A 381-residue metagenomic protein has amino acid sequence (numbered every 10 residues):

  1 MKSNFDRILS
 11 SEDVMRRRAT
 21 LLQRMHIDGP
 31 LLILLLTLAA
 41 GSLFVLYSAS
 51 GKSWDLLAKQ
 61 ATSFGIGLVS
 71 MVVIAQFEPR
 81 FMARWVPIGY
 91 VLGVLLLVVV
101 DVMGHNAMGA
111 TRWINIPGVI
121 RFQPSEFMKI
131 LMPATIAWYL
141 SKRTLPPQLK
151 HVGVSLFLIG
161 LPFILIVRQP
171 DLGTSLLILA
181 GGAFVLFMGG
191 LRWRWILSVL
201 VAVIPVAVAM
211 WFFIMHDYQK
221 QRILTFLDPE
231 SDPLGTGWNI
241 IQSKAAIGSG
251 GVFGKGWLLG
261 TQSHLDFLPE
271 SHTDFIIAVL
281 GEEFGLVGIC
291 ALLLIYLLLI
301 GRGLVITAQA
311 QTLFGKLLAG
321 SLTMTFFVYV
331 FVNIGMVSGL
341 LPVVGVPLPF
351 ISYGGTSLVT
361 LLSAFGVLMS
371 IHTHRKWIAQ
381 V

Functional and structural regions predicted by a protein language model:
M1-V14, R18, V332-V381: A juxtamembrane structural motif centered on a specific transmembrane helix
R17, S53, L156, G235 (+3 more regions): Juxtamembrane loop-helix boundary motifs flanking transmembrane segments in multi-pass membrane proteins
A19-L35: N-terminal membrane topogenic signal
L31-N239, A278-S338, S363-V367, V381: Hydrophobic alpha-helical transmembrane segments of multi-pass inner membrane proteins, especially in bacterial systems
G118-M128, R168-P170, G251-K255, V346-T360: Glycine/serine-rich anion-binding loops at beta->alpha junctions that coordinate negatively charged ligand groups
D171-L176, K255-G260, S271-T273, C290 (+3 more regions): Transmembrane helix boundary and interhelical junction motifs in multipass membrane proteins
G251-V287, T307-A310, F314: Long extracytoplasmic/lumenal interhelical loops at the membrane interface of multi-pass membrane proteins
